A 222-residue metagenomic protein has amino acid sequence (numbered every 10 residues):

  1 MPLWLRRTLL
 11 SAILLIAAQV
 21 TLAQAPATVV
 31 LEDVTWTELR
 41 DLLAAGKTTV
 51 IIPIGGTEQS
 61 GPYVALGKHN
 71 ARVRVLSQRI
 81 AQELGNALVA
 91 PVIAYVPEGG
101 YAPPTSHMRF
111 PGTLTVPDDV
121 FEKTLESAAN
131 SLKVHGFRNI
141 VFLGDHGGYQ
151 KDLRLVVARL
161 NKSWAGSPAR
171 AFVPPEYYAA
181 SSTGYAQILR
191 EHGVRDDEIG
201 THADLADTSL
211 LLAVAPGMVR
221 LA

Functional and structural regions predicted by a protein language model:
M1-L9: Bacterial N-terminal signal peptides that target proteins for export
T8-V20: Bacterial N-terminal signal peptides
A23-V141, D145-A222: Extended, histidine- and acidic-residue-enriched regions that form the cofactor-binding/catalytic faces
